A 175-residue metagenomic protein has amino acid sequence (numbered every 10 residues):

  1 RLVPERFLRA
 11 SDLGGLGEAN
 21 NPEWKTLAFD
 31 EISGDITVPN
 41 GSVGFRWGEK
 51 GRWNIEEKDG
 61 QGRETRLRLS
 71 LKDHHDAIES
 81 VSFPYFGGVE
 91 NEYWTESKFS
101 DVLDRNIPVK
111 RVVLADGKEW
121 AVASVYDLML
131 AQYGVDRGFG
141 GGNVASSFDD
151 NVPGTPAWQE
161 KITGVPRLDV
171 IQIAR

Functional and structural regions predicted by a protein language model:
R1-R175: Long, well-ordered, tryptophan-enriched scaffold segments
